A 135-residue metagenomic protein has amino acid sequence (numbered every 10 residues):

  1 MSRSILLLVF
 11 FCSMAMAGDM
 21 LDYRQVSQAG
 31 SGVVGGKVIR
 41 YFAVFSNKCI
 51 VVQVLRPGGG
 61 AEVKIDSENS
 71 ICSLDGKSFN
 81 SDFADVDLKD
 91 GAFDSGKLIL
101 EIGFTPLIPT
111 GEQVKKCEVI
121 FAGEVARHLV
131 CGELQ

Functional and structural regions predicted by a protein language model:
M1-L8: Sec-dependent signal peptide recognition, specifically the positively charged N-region followed immediately by
F10-A15: N-terminal signal peptide c-region/cleavage motif recognized by signal peptidases
G18-Q135: Exposed acidic/polar residues on beta-strands and adjacent loops within beta-sheet cores, strongest in beta-propeller
